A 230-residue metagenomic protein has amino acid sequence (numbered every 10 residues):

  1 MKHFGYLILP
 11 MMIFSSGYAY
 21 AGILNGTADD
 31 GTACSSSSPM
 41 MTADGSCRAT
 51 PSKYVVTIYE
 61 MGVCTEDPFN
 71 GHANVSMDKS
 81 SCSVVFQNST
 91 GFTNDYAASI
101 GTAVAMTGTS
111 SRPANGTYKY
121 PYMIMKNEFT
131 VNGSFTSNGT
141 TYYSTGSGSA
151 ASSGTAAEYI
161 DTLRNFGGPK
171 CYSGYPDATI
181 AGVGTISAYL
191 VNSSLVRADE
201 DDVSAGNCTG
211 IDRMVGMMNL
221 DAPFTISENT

Functional and structural regions predicted by a protein language model:
M1-K2, A21: Initiator methionine at the very start of the polypeptide chain
K2-L9: Sec-dependent signal peptide recognition, specifically the positively charged N-region followed immediately by
F14-S16: N-terminal signal peptide c-region/cleavage motif recognized by signal peptidases
Y20-T230: A short, solvent-exposed, low-complexity linear motif enriched for acidic/polar residues with Pro/Gly/Ser/Thr
